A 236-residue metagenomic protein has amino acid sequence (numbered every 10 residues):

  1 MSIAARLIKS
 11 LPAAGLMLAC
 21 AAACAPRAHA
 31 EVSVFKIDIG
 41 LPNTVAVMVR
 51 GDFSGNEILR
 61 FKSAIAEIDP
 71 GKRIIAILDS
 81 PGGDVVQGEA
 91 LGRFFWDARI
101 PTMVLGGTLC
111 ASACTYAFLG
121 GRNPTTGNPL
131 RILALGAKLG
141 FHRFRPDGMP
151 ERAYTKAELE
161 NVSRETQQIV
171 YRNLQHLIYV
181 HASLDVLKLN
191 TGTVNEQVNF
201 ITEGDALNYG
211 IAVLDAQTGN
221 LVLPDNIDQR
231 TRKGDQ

Functional and structural regions predicted by a protein language model:
S2-G15: Bacterial N-terminal signal peptides that target proteins for export
L18-R27: C-terminal segment of classical bacterial N-terminal signal peptides
A28-R73, D79-G83, G127-D185: Small-residue-centered hinge/linker elements
V49, A76, F118, A206: Terminal peptide-recognition signature
G71-Q87, P101-L109: Short, glycine-/small-residue-enriched flexible loop/hinge segments at domain edges that mediate gating
V85-G92, W96: Membrane-embedded segments
W96-P146: Glycine-rich beta-to-alpha active-site loop
H142-D235: Charged, glycine-interspersed solvent-exposed loop segments at helix/strand-loop junctions that cap or gate access
